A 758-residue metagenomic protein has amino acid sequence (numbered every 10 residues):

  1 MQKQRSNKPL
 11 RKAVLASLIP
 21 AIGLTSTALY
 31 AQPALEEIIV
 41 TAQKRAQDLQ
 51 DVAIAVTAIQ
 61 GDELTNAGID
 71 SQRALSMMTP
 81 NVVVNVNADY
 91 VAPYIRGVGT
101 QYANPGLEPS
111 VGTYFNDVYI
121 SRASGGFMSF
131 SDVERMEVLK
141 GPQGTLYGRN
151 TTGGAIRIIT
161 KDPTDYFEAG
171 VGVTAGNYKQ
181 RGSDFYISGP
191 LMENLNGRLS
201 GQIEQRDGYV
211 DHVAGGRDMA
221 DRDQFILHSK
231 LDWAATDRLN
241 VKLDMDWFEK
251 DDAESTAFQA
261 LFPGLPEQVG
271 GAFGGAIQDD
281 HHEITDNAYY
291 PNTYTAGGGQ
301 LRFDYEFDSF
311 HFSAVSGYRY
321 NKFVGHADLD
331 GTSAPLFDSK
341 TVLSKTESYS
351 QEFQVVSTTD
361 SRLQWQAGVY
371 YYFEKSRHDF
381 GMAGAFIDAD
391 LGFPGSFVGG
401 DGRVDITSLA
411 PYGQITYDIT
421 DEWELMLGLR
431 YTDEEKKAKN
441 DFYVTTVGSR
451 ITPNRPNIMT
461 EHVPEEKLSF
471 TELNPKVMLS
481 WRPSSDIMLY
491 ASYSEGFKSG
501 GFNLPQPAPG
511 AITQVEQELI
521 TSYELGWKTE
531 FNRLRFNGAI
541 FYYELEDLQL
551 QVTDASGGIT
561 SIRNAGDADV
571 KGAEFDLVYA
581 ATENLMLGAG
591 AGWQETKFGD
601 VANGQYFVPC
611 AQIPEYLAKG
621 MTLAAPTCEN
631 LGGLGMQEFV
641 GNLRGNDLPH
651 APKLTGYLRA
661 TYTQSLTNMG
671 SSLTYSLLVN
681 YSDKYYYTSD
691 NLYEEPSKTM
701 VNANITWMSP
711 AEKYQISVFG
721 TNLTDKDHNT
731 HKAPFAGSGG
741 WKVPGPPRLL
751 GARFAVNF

Functional and structural regions predicted by a protein language model:
A34-Y166, L525: Acidic, small-polar-rich N-terminal luminal/periplasmic segments of exported/outer-membrane proteins
E108-S110, R122, S131-E137, T145-H212 (+6 more regions): Outer-membrane beta-barrel translocator/receptor signature
T164-Y166, G172-T174, Y186-A288, N321-L336 (+4 more regions): Periplasmic-side early beta-strands and strand-to-turn transitions of outer-membrane beta-barrels
V210-D218, S255-T285, D328-S339, H378-D401 (+5 more regions): Solvent-exposed loop segments that connect transmembrane elements
D232-T236, V355-T358, Y370-Y372, V404-E544 (+1 more regions): Structural signature of Gram-negative outer-membrane beta-barrels, strongest in the C-terminal barrel of TonB-dependent
Q300-A327, R482, M488-K498, Q514-A602: Membrane-embedded beta-barrel scaffold of Gram-negative outer-membrane proteins
Q366, L425, Y542-E544, N564-T688 (+1 more regions): Gram-negative outer-membrane beta-barrel transporters
N584, N680-T688, W707-F758: C-terminal beta-signal and adjacent terminal beta-strands/loops of Gram-negative outer-membrane beta-barrel proteins
